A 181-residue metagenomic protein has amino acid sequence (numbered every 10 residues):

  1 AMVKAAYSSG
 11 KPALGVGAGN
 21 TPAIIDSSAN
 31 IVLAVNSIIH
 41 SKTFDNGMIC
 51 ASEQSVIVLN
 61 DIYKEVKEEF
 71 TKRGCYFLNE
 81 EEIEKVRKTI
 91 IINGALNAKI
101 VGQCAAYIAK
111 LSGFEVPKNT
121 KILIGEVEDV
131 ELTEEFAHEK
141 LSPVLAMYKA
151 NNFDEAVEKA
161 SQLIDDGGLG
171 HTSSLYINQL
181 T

Functional and structural regions predicted by a protein language model:
A1: Active-site phosphate-binding strand-loop segment of PLP-dependent enzymes
A5-E131, A156: ALDH superfamily catalytic-core signature
F114-E115, N119-T181: Conserved C-terminal structural/oligomerization subdomain of aldehyde/semialdehyde dehydrogenase
